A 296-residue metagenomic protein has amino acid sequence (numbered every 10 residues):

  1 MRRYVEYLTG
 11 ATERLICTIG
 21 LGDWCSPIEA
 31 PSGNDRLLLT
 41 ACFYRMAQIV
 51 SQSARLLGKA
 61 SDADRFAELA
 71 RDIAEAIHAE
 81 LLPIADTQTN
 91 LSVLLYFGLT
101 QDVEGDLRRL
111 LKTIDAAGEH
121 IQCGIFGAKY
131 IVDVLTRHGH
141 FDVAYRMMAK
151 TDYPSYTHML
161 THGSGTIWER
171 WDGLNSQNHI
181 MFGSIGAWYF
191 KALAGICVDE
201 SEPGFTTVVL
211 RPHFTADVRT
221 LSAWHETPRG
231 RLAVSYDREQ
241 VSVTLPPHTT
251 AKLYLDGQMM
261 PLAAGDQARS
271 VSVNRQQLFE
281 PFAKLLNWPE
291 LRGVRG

Functional and structural regions predicted by a protein language model:
M1, R36, M46, T87 (+6 more regions): Active-site-proximal structural scaffolding
M1-C42, L57-Y96, G204-F205, V209: Active-site acid/base region of carbohydrate-active enzymes
M1-I16, A67-A85, Q101-H120, G139-M159: Long, well-ordered core segments of solenoidal/helical folds
R2-V5, T9, S51-A54, V132 (+3 more regions): Non-transmembrane alpha-helical segments in soluble domains of secreted/periplasmic/extracellular proteins
L15-L38, D86-D102, H138, H158-I185 (+2 more regions): Carbohydrate-binding/catalytic loop surfaces
C42-A60, S92-D102, K129-H138, F190-I196: Well-ordered alpha-helical scaffold segments within catalytic/enzyme domains
A67-E68, D142-G296: Non-catalytic C-terminal accessory modules of carbohydrate-active enzymes
L111-G118, F126-Y130, M159-G173: Alpha-helical protein-protein interaction modules
